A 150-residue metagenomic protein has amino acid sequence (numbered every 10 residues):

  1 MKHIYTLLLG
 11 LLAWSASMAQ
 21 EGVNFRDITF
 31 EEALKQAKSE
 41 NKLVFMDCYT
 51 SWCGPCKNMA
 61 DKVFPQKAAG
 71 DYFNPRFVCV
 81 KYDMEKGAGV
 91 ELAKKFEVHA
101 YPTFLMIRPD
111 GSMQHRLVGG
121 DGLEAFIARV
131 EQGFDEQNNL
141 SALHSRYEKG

Functional and structural regions predicted by a protein language model:
M1-G22: Bacterial Sec-dependent N-terminal signal peptides
G22-I28, C48, K62-G89, M106: Thiol-based oxidoreductase modules, predominantly thioredoxin-like and allied folds used for disulfide exchange
F25-L43, F73: A short beta-strand-turn-helix
E40-C53: Short active-site neighborhood of thiol/selenol oxidoreductases, capturing the structured segment around
T50-G54, M84-A88, H99, G111-M113 (+1 more regions): Solvent-exposed loop/turn segments at secondary-structure junctions within structured extracellular/periplasmic domains
K57-D61: Detector for the c-type heme attachment site
K62-F64, V98-L140: Non-catalytic, surface beta->alpha helical segment in thiol-disulfide oxidoreductase systems
S141, S145, K149-G150: Amphipathic alpha-helical repeat scaffolds of TPR domains
